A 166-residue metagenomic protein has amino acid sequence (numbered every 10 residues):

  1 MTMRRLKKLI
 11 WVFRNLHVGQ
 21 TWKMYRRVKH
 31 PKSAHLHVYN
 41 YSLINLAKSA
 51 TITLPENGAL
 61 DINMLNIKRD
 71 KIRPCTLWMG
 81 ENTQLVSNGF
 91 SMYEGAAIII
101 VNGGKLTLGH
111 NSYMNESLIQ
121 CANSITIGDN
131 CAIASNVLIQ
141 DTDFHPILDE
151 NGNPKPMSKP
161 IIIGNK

Functional and structural regions predicted by a protein language model:
M1-Q140, P160-K166: Domain-scale signature associated with acetyltransferase and cell-envelope carbohydrate enzymes
L148-E150: Flexible, surface-exposed loop regions and adjacent strand-edge segments of Gram-negative outer-membrane beta-barrel
G152-I161: A short acidic, glycine-rich active-site loop that binds or catalyzes chemistry on phosphate/adenosine moieties
